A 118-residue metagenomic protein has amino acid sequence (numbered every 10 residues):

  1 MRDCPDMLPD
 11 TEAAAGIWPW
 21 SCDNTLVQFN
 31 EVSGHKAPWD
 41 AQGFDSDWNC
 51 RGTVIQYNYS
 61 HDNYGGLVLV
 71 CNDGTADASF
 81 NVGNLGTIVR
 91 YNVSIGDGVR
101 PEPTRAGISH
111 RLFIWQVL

Functional and structural regions predicted by a protein language model:
M1-M7, A15-W18, D23-K36, Q42-G43 (+3 more regions): Right-handed parallel beta-helix
P19, S46, L69-V70, H110: Extracellular beta-strand solenoids
I108, L112-L118: Cationic, amphipathic, low-complexity alpha-helical segments enriched in hydrophobics plus arginine/proline
